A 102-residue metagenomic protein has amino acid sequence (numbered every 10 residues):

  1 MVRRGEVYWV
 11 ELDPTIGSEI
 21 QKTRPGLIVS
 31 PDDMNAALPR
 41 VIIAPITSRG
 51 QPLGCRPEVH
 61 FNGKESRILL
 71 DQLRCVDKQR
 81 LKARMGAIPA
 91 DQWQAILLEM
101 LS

Functional and structural regions predicted by a protein language model:
M1-S102: Conserved functional hotspots at enzyme active or ligand-binding sites that engage polyanionic ligands
